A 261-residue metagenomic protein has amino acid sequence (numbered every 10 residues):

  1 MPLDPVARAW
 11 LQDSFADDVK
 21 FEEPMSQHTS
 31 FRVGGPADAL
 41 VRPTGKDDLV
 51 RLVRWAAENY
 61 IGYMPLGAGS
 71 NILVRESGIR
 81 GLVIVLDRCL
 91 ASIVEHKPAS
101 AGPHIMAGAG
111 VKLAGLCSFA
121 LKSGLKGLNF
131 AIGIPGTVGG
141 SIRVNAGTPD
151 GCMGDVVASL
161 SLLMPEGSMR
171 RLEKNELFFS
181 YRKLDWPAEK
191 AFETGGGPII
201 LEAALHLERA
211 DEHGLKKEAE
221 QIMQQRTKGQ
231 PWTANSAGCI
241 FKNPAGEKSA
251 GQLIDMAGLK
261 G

Functional and structural regions predicted by a protein language model:
P2-V138, A146: Anion-binding (especially nucleotide phosphate/pyrophosphate-binding) glycine-rich loop and adjoining beta-alpha core
D4, R8, L49, A109 (+5 more regions): Generic structural signal for well-ordered, non-membrane alpha-helical segments in soluble metabolic enzymes
K20-F21, T29-S30, I72, L163-G261: Phosphate/pyrophosphate- and phosphate-bearing ligand-binding catalytic cores of soluble enzymes
G34-G35, V41-K46, L73-A91, R143-K174 (+2 more regions): Structural signature of FAD isoalloxazine-binding scaffolds in flavoprotein oxidoreductases
L49-V53, C117-A120, V157, A219 (+2 more regions): A generic alpha-helix structural signal
N59, L66-A68, V156, I199 (+1 more regions): Short, basic and Ser/Thr-rich N-terminal targeting/leader segments
N71-I72, C117-A120, L128-I132, N145-C152 (+3 more regions): A generic local secondary-structure boundary/capping motif
V138-G140, F241: Conserved phosphate/anionic-ligand binding catalytic regions in large, soluble enzymes, centered on
